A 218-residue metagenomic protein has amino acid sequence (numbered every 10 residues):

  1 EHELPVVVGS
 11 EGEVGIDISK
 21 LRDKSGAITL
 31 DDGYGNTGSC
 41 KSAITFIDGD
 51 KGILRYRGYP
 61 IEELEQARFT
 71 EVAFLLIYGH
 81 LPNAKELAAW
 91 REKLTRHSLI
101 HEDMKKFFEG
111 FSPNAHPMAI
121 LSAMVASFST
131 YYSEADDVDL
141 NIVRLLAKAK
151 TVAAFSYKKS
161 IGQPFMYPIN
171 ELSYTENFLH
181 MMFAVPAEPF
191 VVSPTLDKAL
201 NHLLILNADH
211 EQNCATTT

Functional and structural regions predicted by a protein language model:
E1-T218: Hydrophobic alpha-helical bundle cores within soluble ligand-binding/oligomerization subdomains
